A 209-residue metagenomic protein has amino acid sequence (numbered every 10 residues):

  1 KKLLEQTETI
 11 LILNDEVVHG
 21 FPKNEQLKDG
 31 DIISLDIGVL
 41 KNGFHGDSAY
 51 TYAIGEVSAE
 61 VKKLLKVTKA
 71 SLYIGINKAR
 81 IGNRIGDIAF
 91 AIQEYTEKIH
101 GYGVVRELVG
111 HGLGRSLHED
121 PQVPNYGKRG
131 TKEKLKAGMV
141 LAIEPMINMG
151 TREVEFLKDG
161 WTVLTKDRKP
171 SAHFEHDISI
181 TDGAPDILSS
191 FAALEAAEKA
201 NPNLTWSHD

Functional and structural regions predicted by a protein language model:
K1-D209: Active-site neighborhoods and metal-handling regions in enzymes and metal-associated proteins
